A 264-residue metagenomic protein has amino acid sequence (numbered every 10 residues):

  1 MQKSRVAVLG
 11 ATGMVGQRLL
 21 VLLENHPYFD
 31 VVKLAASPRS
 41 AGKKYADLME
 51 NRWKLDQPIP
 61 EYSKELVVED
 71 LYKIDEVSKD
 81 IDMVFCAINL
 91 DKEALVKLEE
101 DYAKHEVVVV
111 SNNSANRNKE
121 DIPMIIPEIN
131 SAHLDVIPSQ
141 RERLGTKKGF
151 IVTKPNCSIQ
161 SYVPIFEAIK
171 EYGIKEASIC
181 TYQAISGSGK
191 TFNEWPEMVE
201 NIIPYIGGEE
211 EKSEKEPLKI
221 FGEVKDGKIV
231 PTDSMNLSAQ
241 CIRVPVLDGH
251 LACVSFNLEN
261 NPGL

Functional and structural regions predicted by a protein language model:
M1-M198, I202-Y205, N236, N260: N-terminal Rossmann-like NAD(P) cofactor-binding subdomain of oxidoreductases, focused on the glycine-rich
S186-L264: Charged docking surfaces used in two-component/phosphorelay signaling
